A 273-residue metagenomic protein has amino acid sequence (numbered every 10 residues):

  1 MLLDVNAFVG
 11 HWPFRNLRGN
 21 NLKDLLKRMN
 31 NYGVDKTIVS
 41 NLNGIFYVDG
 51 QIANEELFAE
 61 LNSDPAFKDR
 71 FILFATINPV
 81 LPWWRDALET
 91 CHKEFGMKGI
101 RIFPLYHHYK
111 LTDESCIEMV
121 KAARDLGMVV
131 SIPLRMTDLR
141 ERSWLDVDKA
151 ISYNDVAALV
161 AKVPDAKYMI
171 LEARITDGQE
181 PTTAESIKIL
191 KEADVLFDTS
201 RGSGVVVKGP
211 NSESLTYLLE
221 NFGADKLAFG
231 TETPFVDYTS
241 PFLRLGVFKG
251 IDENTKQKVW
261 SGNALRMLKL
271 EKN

Functional and structural regions predicted by a protein language model:
M1-F8, P13-F14, R18-K36, E89 (+2 more regions): Mid-to-C-terminal alpha-helical segments outside catalytic/metal-binding sites
M1-R18, N54-A75, S186, A193-D198: Mobile, glycine- and charge-enriched loop segments and immediately flanking short secondary-structure elements within
N6, M29, L57, L61 (+7 more regions): Conserved, mostly hydrophobic/aromatic
A7-F8, D24-F46, R70-T76, K98-G99 (+2 more regions): Divalent metal-dependent hydrolysis catalytic cores, especially in the metallo-beta-lactamase
F8-W12, L42-N43, T76-V80, F103-H107 (+5 more regions): Active-site beta-loop-alpha junctions enriched in small/polar residues
N20-R28, I52-E60, W84-A87, S152-A157 (+2 more regions): Alpha-helical scaffolding within the catalytic cores of extracellular/periplasmic polymer-degrading hydrolases
Q51-R140: Active-site gating/metal-coordination segments in enzymes
K98-G99, D113-A228: Catalytic pocket-lining loop regions of alpha/beta-barrel enzymes, especially the amidohydrolase/enolase/GH5 lineages
